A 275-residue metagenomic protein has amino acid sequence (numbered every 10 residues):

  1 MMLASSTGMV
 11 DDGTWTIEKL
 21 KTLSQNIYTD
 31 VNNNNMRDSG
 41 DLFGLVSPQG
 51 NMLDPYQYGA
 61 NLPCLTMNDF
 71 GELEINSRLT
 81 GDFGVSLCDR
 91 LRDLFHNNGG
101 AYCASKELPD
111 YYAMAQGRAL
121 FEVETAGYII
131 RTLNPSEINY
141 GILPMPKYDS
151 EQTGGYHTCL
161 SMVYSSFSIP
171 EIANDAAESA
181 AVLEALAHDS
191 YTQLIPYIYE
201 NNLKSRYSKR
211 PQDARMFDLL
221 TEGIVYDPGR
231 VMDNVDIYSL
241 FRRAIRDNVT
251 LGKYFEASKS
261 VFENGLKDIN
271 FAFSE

Functional and structural regions predicted by a protein language model:
M1-G8, S47-G71, S161-P170: Periplasmic solute-binding protein
M2, T22-N32, R92-G99, E184-Y191 (+1 more regions): Sec-exported extracytoplasmic/periplasmic mature domains
T7-M9, D30-L42: Acidic, glycine-anchored loop motifs typical of Ca2+
I17, K21-N26, Y56-S105: Glycine-centered hinge/linker elements that transmit conformational signals in sensory and ligand-binding systems
K21-N26, E107-E122: Short helices/loops that flank or line small-molecule/ion binding pockets
P48-G50, V123-I129: Beta->alpha turn/N-cap motifs
L133-L203: Extracytoplasmic/periplasmic substrate-recognition and gating elements
E171-A180, H188-E275: Conserved C-terminal helix/tail region of periplasmic/extracytoplasmic solute-binding proteins
